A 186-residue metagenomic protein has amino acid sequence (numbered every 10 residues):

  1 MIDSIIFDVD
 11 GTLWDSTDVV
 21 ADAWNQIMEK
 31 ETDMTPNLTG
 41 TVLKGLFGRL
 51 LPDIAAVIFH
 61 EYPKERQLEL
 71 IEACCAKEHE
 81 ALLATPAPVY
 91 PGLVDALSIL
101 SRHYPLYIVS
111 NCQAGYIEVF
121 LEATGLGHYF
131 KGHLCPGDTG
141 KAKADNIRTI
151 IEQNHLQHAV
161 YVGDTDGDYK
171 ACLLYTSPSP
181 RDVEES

Functional and structural regions predicted by a protein language model:
I2-P91, R102: N-terminal helical cap/lid subdomain that shapes the substrate entry/recognition surface in HAD-like hydrolases
S16, G163-D164: Acidic di-acidic motifs
G40, Y90, V94, K141-A144 (+1 more regions): Structural motif corresponding to alpha-helix initiation and N-cap regions
L83-A87, N111, P136-T139: Short, flexible loop segments at the rims of nucleotide/cofactor-binding pockets, characterized by
A96-L121, P136: Substrate-recognition element of Asp-dependent hydrolases with the DxDx(T/V) motif
A114-V160, D166-L173: Substrate-recognition "cap/lid" segment bordering the active-site pocket of phosphatases
Y175-P180: Conserved small/polar residues in nucleotide/adenosyl-binding loops
V183-E184: Acidic, Ala/Val/Gly-enriched low-complexity intrinsically disordered segments
